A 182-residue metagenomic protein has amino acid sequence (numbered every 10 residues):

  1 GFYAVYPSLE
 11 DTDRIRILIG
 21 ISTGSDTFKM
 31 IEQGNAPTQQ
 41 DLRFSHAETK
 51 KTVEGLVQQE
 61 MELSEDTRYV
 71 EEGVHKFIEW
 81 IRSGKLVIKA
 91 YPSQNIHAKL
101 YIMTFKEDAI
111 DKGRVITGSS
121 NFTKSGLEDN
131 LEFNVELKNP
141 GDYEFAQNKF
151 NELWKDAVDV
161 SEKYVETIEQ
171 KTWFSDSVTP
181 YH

Functional and structural regions predicted by a protein language model:
G1-H182: PLD/PLD-like phosphodiesterase catalytic module centered on the HKD motif
